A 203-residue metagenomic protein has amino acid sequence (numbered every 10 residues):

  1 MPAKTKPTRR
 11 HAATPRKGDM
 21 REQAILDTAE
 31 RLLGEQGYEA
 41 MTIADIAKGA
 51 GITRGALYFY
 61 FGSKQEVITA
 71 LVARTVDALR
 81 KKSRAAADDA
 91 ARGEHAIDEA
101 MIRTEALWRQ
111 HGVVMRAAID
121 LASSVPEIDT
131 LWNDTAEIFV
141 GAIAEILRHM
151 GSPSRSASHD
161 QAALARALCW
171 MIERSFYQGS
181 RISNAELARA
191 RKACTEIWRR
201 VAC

Functional and structural regions predicted by a protein language model:
M1-M20, S154-S156: N-terminal intrinsically disordered/low-complexity leader segments
M20, A24, T28, L32-E66 (+1 more regions): Helix-turn-helix
I25-L33, T75, T104, I172: Short hydrophobic clusters on alpha-helical segments that form packing/core surfaces in small helical domains
L26, D98, I102, E137-R148 (+5 more regions): An amphipathic alpha-helix signature
I68-T75, T135: Alpha-helical DNA-contacting segments of helix-turn-helix folds
A70, K81-Q110, Q161-L168, R191: Hydrophobic alpha-helical connector segments
R109-G141, R181: Short secondary-structure transition hinges
M115-D120, D129, H149-I197: Hydrophobic/aromatic-rich alpha-helical bundle segments in the mid-to-C-terminal region
